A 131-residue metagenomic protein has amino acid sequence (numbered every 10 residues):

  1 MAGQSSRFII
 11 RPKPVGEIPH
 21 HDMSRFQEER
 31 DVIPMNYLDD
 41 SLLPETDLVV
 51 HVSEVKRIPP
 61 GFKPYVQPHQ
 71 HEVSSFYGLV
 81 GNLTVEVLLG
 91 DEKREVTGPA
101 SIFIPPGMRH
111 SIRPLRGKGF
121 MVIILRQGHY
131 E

Functional and structural regions predicted by a protein language model:
M1-V66: A short, N-terminal "cap"/entry segment at the start of jelly-roll beta-barrel domains of the cupin/DSBH fold
G61-E72, R113-P114: Short histidine-centered beta-strand/loop micro-motifs that create catalytic or ligand/metal-coordination sites
G61-K63, L89, P105-M108: Short acidic (Asp/Glu) patches
V73-F76, K118-G119: Short, surface-exposed beta-edge/turn micro-motifs
S75-G98: A short beta-strand-loop-beta hairpin characteristic of the jelly-roll/cupin
L83, E92, M108-R109, K118: A generic "binding-loop/recognition-motif" signal
V96-R116, L125: Conserved metal-binding segment of the jelly-roll/cupin
G117-E131: A short hydrophobic beta-strand segment most commonly corresponding to one strand of the jelly-roll/cupin
